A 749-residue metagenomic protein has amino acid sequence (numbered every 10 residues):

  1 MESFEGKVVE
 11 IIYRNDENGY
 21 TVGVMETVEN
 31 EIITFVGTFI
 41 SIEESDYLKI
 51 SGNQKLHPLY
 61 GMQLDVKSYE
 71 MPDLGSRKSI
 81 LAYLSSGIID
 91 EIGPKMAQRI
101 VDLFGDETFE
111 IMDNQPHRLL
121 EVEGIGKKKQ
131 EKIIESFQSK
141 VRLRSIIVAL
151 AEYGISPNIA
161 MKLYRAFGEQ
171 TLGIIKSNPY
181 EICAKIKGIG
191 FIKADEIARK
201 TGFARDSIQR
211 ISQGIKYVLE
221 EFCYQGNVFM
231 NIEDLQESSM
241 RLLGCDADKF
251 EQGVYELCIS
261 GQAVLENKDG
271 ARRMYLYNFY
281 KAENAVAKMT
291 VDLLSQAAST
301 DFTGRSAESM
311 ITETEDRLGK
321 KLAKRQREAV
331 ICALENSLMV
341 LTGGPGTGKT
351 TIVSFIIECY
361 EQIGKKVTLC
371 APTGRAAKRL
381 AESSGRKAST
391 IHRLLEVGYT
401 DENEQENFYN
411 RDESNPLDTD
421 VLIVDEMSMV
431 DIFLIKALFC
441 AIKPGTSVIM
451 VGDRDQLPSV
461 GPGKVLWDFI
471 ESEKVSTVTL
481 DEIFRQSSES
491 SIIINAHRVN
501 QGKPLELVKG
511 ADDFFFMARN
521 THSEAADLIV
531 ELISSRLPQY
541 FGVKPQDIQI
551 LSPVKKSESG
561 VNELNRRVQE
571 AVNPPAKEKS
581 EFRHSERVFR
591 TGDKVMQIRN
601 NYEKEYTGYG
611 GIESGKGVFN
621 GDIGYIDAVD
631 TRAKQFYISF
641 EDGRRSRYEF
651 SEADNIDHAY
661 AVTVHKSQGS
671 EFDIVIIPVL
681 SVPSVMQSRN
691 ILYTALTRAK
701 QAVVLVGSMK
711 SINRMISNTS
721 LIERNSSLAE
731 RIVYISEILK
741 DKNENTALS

Functional and structural regions predicted by a protein language model:
M1-S306, S749: Accessory, non-ATPase domains that flank or precede helicase/AAA+ motor cores in DNA-metabolism machines
G319-E335: N-terminal pre-P-loop "Q-motif" helix
L341, L369: Hydrophobic anchor at the beta1->P-loop junction of P-loop NTPases
K349: Conserved lysine of the Walker
F355, C359, I363-K365, A371-K378 (+8 more regions): Conserved helicase motor core of SF1/SF2 NTP-dependent helicases
D401-L417: Conserved alpha-helical scaffold flanking the Walker A/P-loop in AAA+ ATPase domains
R454-K616, I735, L748: Conserved helicase motor core of P-loop NTPases
N620-S749: C-terminal accessory regions
